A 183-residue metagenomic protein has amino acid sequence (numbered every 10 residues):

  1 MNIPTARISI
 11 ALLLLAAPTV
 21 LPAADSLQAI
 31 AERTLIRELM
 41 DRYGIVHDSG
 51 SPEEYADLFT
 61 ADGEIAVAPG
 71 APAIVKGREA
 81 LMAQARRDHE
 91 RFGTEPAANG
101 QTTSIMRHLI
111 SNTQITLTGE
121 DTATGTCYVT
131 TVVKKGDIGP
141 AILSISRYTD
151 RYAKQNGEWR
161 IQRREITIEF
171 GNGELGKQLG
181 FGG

Functional and structural regions predicted by a protein language model:
M1-I10: Bacterial N-terminal signal peptides that target proteins for export
A11, V20-L21: Cleavable N-terminal signal peptides
A16-P18: N-terminal signal peptide c-region/cleavage motif recognized by signal peptidases
L21-E53, D57, A61, A73: Short, low-complexity N-terminal intrinsically disordered segments enriched in polar/charged residues
A24-L27, T94, A98-G183: A beta-strand edge to alpha-helix "cap/lid" segment located at domain peripheries
H47, F59-T60, V67, V129-T131 (+1 more regions): Short beta-strand segments enriched in hydrophobic/aromatic residues within well-folded beta-rich domains
P52-Y128: A solvent-exposed, acidic/Ser-Thr-rich amphipathic alpha-helical stretch
